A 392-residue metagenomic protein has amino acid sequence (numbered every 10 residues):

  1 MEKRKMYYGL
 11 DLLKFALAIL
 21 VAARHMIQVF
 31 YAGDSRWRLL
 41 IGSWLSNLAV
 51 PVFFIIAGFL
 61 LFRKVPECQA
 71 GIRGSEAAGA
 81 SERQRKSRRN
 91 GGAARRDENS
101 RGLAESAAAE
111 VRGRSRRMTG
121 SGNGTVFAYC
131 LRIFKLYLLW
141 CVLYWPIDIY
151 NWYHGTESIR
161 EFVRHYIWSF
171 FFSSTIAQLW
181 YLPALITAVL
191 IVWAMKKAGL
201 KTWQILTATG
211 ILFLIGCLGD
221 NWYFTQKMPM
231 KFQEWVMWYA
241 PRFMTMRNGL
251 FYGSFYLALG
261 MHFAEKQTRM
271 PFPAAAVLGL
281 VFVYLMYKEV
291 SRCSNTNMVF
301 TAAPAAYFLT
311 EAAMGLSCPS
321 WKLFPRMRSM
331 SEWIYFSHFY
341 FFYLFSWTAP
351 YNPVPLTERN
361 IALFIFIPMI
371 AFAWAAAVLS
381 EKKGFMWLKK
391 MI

Functional and structural regions predicted by a protein language model:
E2-I392: Alpha-helical transmembrane segments and their immediate juxtamembrane cytosolic regions
